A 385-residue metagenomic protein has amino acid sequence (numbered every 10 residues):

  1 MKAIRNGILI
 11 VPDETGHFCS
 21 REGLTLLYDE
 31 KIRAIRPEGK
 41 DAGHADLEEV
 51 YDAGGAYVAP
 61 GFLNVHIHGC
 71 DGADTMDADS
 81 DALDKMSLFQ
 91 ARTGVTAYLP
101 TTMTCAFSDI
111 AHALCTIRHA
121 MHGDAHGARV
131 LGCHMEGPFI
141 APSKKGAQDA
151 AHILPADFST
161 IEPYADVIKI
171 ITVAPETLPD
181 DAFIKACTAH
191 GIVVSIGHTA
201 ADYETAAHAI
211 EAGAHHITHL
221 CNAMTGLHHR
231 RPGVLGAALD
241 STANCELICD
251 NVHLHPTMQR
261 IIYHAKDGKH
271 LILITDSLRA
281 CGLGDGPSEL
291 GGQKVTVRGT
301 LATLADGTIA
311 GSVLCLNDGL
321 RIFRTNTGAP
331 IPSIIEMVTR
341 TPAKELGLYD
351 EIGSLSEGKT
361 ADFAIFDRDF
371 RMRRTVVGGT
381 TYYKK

Functional and structural regions predicted by a protein language model:
M1-H44, V376: N-terminal metal-binding scaffold of metallo-dependent hydrolase/deaminase domains
K2-N6, G43-D84, L88: Replace "His-x-His-based motif
A56-Y57, V65, T75-G127, A151-Y164 (+1 more regions): Alpha-helical scaffold segments that flank or form the walls of functional sites
H68, D84-A113, A128-A141, A165-E176 (+4 more regions): Divalent metal-dependent hydrolysis catalytic cores, especially in the metallo-beta-lactamase
L88-L99, P142-A165, H208-L220, R231-N244 (+1 more regions): Active-site gating loops and adjacent loop-to-helix segments of metal-dependent hydrolytic enzymes
M135, C187, I217, F323 (+1 more regions): Conserved, mostly hydrophobic/aromatic
A165-L283: Active-site core of metal-dependent hydrolases
A237-L247, Y263-T275, A280-K359, F363-F366: His/Asp/Glu-enriched, well-ordered alpha-helical/loop segment that forms or immediately abuts the divalent-metal
